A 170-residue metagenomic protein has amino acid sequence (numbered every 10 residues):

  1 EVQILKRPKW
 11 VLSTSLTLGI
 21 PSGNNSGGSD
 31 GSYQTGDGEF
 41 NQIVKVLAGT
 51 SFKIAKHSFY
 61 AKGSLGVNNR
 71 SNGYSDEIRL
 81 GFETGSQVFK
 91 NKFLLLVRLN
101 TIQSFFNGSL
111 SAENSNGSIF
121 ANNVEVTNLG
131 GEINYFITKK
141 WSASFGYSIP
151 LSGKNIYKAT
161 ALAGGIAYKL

Functional and structural regions predicted by a protein language model:
E1, K45-G49, G81-G85, E132 (+1 more regions): Outer-membrane beta-barrel architecture
E1-N69, G73-E77, N116-G117, A121: Outer-membrane pore/translocation modules
L5, S58-K62, N72, L80 (+3 more regions): Bulky hydrophobic/aromatic packing residues
E39-I43, E77-R79, V126-N128, A159-A161: Transmembrane beta-barrel architecture of outer-membrane proteins
K45, Y60-K62, E77-F82, L94 (+2 more regions): A general structural signal for well-ordered alpha-helical packing
G49-I54, N68-N72, E83-L94, I102: Short helix-capping and hinge/turn segments at secondary-structure transitions, especially at repeat and domain
G85-L170: Outer membrane beta-barrel transmembrane domains
